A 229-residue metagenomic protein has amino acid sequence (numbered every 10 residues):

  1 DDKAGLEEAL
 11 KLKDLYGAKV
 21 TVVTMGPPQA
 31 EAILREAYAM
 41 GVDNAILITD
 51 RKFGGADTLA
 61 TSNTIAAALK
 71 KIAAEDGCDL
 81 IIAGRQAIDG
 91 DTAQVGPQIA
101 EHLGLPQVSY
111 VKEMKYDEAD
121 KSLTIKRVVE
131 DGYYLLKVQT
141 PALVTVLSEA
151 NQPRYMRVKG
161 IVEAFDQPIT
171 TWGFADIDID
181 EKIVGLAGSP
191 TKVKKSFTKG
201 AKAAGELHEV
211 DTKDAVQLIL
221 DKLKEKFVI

Functional and structural regions predicted by a protein language model:
D1-I229: N-terminal glycine-rich FAD/FM-binding segment characteristic of electron-transfer flavoproteins
